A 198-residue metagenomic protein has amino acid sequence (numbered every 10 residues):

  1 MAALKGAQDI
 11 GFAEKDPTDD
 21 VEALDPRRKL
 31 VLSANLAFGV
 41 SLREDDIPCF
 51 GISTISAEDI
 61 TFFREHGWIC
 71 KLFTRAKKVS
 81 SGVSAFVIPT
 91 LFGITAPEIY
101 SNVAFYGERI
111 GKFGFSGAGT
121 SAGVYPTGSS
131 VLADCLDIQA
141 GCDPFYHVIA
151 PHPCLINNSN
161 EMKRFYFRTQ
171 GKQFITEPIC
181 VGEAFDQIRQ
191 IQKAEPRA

Functional and structural regions predicted by a protein language model:
A2-N102: Substrate-binding/catalytic subdomain of NAD(P)-dependent oxidoreductase enzymes
A13-D16, F113-G119: Short hinge/gating elements
A23-P26, S121-S130: Conserved phosphate/anionic-ligand binding catalytic regions in large, soluble enzymes, centered on
K77-S80, G107-G111: Short acidic-glycine loop/turn motifs at beta-strand connectors
G82, Y100-N102, K112, M162-Y166: Active-site lining segments that contact anionic ligands and/or coordinate catalytic metals
P89-I110, A118-P126, Q173-G182: Low-complexity, glycine/alanine/valine/leucine- and proline-rich hydrophobic stretches
G114, A118, Y125-P126, D134-A140: Helix-enriched interaction subdomains in cytosolic or periplasmic regions, typified by TIR/SEFIR signaling/NADase cores
S130, C135-A198: A conserved regulatory-domain signal marking ACT and ACT-like small-molecule sensing domains and adjacent regulatory
